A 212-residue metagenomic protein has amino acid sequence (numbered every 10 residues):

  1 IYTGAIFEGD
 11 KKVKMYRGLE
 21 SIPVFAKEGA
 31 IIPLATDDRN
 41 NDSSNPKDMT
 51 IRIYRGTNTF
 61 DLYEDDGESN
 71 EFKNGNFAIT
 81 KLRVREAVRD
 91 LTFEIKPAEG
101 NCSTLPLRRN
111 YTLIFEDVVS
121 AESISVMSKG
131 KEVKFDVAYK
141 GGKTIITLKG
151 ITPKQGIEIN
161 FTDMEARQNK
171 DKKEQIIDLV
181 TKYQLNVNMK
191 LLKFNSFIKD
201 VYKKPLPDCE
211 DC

Functional and structural regions predicted by a protein language model:
I1-G130, G141, T152-E158: Catalytic core of carbohydrate-active enzymes
I124-I177: A carboxyl-terminal module marker
D163-C212: Mature N-terminal, pre-catalytic/accessory segment of carbohydrate-active enzymes
